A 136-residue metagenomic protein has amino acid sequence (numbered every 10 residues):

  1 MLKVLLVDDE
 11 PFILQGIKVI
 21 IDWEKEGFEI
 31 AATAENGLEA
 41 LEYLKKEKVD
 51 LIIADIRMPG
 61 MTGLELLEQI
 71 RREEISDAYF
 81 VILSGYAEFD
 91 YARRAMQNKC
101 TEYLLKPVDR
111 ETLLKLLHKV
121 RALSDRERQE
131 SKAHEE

Functional and structural regions predicted by a protein language model:
D8, D55: Active-site residues of response regulator receiver
P11-A32, K46: Two-component/phosphorelay signaling modules centered on CheY-like receiver
T33-L51: Acidic, metal-coordinating helix/loop segments flanking the phosphotransfer/catalytic sites of two-component signaling
N36-E39, T62-E65, S84: Acidic catalytic/metal-coordinating carboxylates
E42, L64-I75: Short amphipathic alpha-helix used as the core "switch/output" element in two-component signaling
M58: Receiver (REC) domain active-site loop signature in two-component systems and cognate sites in sensor histidine kinases
E65, A87-E102: Alpha4 helix (beta4-alpha4-beta5 surface) of REC/receiver domains from two-component response regulators
M96, C100-E102, V108-E136: Interdomain helical linkers/hinges and coiled-coil/dimerization scaffolds that transmit conformational signals
